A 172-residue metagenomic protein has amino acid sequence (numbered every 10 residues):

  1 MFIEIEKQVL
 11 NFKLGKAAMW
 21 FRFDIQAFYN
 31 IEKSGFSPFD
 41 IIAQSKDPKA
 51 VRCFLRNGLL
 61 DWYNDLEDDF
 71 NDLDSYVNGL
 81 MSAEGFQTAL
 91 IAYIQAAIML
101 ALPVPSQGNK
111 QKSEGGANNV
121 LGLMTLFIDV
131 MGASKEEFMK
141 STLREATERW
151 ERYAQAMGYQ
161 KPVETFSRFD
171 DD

Functional and structural regions predicted by a protein language model:
M1-D172: Charged interaction scaffolds used for protein-protein
